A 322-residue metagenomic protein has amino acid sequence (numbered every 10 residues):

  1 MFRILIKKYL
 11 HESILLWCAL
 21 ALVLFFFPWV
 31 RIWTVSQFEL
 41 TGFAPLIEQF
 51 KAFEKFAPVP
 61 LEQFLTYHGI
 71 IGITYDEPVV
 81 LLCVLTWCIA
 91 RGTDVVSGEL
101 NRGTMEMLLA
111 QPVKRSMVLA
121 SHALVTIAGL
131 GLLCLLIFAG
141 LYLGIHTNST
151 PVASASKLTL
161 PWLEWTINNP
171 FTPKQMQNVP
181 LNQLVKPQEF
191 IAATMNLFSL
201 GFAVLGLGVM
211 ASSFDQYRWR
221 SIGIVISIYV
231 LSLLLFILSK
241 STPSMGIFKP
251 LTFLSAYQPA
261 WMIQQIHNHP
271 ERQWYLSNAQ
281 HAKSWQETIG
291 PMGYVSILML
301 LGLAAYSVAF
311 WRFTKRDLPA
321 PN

Functional and structural regions predicted by a protein language model:
M1-F25: Aromatic- and glycine-rich beta-strand/loop motifs that create alpha-glucan
E12-S13, V30-I71, I167-M176, S221-S227 (+1 more regions): Terminal transmembrane helical anchor/hairpin motif
H68-V80, A120-Q216, G290: Secretory targeting signals
I71-G98: Long, hydrophobic alpha-helical segments
C88-G92, G206-L207, F253, V308-A309: Hydrophobic/aromatic residues in alpha-helical transmembrane segments
I89-L109, A123: Transmembrane helix boundary and interhelical loop/hinge segments in multi-pass membrane proteins
